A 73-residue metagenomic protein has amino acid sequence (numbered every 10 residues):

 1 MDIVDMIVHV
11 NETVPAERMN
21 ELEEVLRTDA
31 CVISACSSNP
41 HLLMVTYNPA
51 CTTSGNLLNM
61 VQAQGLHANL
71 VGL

Functional and structural regions predicted by a protein language model:
M1-E12: Short glycine-/aliphatic-rich beta-strand segments at the starts of folded cytosolic domains
V14, L22-S38: Short acidic amphipathic segments
N20-L26, N56-Q64: Short amphipathic alpha-helices in soluble, non-transmembrane regions that often serve as interface/regulatory elements
S34-S37, G65-L73: Conserved short beta-strand edge segments in small beta-sheet-based binding/regulatory domains
H41-T46: A generic structural motif
N48-T52: Helix N-cap motif at beta-to-alpha junctions
